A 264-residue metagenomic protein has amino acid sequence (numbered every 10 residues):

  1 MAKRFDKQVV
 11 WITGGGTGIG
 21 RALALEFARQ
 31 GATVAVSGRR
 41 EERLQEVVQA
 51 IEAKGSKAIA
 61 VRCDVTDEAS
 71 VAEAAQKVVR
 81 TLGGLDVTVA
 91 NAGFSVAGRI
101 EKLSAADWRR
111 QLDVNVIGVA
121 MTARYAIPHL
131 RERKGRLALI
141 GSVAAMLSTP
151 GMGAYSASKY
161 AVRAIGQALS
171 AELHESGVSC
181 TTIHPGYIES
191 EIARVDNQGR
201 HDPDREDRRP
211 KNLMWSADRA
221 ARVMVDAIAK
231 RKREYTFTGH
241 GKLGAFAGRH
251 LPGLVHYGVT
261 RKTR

Functional and structural regions predicted by a protein language model:
V9, G14-T17: Conserved glycine-rich cofactor-binding loop
A32-E46: Conserved glycine-rich Rossmann-like NAD(P)H-binding loop of the short-chain dehydrogenase/reductase
E41, R62-E73, A105: The beta1-alpha1 cofactor-binding region of Rossmann-like NAD(H)/NADP(H)-dependent oxidoreductases
R99-I100, S104-R109: Substrate-binding pocket helix/loop in short-chain dehydrogenase/reductase
A123, S158: Active-site helix of classical SDR
S142: Residue(s) in the substrate-gating loop at a strand-loop-helix junction that position the organic substrate next
E175-G239: SDR active-site lid
